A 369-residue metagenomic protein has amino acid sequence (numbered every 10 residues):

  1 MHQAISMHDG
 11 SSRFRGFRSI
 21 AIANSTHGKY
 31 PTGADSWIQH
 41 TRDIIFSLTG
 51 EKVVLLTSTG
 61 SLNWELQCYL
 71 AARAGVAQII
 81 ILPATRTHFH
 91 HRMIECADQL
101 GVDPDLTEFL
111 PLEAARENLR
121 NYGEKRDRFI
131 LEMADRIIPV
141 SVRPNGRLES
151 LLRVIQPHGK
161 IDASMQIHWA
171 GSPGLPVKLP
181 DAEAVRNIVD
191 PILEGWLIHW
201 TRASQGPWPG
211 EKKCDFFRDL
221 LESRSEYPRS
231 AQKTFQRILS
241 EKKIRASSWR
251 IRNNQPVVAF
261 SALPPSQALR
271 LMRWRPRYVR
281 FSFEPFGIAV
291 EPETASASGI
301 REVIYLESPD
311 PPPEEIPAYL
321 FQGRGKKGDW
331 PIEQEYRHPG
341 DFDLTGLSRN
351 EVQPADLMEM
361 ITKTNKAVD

Functional and structural regions predicted by a protein language model:
M1-I188: Glycine-biased, small-residue-rich flexible motifs in mid-sequence functional cores and linkers
M165-D369: NAD-dependent ADP-ribosyltransferases
